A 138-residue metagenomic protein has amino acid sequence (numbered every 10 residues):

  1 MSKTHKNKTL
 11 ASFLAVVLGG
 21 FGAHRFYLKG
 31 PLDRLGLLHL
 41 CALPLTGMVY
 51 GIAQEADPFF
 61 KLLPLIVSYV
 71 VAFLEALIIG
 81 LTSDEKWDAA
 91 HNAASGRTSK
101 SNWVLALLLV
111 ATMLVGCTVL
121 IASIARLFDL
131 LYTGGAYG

Functional and structural regions predicted by a protein language model:
M1-L10, L14-G36: Membrane interfacial helix-start motif at the N-side
S2-S12, L38-G138: Transmembrane helix recognition focused on a "late"/terminal membrane span
